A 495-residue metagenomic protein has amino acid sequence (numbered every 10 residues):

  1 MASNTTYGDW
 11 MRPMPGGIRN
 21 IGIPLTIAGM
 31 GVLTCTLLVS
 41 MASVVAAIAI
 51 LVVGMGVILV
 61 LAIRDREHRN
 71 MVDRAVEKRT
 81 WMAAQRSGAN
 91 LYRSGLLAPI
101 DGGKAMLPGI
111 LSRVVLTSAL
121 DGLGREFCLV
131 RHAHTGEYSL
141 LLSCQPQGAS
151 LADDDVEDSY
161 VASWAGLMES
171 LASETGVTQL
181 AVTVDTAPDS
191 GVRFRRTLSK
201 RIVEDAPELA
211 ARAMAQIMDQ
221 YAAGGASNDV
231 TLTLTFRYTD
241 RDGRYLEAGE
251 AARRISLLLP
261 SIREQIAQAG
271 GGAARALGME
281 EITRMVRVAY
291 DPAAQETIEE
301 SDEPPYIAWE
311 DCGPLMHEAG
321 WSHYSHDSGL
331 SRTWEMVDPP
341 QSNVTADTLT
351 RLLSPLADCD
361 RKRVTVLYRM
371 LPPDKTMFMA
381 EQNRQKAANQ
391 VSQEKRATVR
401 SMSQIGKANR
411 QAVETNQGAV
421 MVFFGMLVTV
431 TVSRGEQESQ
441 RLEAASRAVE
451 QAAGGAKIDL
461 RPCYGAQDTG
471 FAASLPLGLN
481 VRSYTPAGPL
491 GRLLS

Functional and structural regions predicted by a protein language model:
A2-P24, A46-S495: Extended, folded cores of ATP/NTP-driven motor/assembly subunits in large transport and secretion machines
I21-C35: N-terminal basic, Ser/Thr-rich segments that initiate or prime the first beta/alpha elements at protein or domain
V32-S43, V60-I63: Hydrophobic alpha-helical transmembrane segments
